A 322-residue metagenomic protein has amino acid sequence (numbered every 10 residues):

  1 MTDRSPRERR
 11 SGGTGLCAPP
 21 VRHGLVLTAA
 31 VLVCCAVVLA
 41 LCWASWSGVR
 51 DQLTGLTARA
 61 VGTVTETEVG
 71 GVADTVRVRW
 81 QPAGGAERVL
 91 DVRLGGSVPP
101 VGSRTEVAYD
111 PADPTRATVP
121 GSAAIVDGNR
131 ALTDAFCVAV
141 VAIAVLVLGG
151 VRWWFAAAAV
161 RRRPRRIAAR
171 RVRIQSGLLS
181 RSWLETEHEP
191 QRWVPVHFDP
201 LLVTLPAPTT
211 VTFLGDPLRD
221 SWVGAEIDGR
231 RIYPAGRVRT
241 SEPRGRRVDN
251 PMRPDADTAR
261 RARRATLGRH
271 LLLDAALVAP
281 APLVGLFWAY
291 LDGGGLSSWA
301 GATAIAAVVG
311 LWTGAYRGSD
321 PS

Functional and structural regions predicted by a protein language model:
D3, R7-T54, V119-R161, R264-S322: Alpha-helical transmembrane spans
G55-G70, V160-G177: Structural detector for short beta-strands of small beta-barrel domains
A60, Q81-I125: Low-complexity, acidic polar-rich segments
V64-L94, I174-S180: Short extracytoplasmic
V69-G70, P82, D110-P111, T186-H188: Acidic surface patches and DE-rich sequence motifs
V78-W80, A169-F213: Acidic, Ser/Thr-rich low-complexity segments on the non-lumenal side of membrane proteins
L94-V107, V196-D220: Short nucleic-acid-contacting surface segments enriched for D/E, G, S/T with interspersed K/R
T118-A124, R130-T133, A207-R261: A membrane-cytosol interface segment of integral membrane proteins
